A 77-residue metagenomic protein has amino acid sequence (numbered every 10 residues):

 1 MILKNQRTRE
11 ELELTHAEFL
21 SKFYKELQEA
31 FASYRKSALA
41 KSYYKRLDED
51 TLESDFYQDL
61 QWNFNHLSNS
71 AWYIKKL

Functional and structural regions predicted by a protein language model:
M1-Q6: A short beta-strand micro-motif
E10-L12: Short beta-strand segments
L14-L77: Acidic, low-complexity, intrinsically disordered interaction modules
